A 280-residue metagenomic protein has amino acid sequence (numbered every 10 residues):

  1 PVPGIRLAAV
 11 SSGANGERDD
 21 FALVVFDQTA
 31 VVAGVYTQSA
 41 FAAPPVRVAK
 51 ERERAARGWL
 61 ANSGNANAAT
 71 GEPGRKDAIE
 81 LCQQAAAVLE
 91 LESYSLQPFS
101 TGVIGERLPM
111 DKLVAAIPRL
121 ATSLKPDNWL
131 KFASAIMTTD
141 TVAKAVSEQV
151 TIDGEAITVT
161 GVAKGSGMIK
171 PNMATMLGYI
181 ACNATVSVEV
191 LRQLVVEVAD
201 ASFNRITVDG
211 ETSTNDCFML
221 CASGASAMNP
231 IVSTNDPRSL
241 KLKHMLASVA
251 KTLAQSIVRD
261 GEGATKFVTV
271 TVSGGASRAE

Functional and structural regions predicted by a protein language model:
P1-Y36: N-terminal amphipathic/basic leader segments beginning at the initiator methionine
N15-V25, R52-W59, E211-T214: N-terminal glycine-rich anion-binding loops that anchor highly charged ligand groups
V24-A56: Active-site-flanking structural segment that lines cofactor/substrate pockets
F41-R52, R75-L89, R192-R205, M245-S256: Short, well-ordered amphipathic alpha-helical segments that serve as non-catalytic structural scaffolds within diverse
G58-G71, Q97-I104, T160-V162, L177-C182 (+2 more regions): Short glycine-rich or small-residue beta-strand-to-loop segments that form or flank ligand, phosphate, metal/Fe-S
I79-E80, Q84-F203, S213: Glycine-rich, mobile lid/loop segments that gate access to catalytic sites or pores
S223-E280: A glycine- and small/hydrophobic-rich beta-loop-beta segment that serves as a flexible "lid/hinge" or phosphate-binding
